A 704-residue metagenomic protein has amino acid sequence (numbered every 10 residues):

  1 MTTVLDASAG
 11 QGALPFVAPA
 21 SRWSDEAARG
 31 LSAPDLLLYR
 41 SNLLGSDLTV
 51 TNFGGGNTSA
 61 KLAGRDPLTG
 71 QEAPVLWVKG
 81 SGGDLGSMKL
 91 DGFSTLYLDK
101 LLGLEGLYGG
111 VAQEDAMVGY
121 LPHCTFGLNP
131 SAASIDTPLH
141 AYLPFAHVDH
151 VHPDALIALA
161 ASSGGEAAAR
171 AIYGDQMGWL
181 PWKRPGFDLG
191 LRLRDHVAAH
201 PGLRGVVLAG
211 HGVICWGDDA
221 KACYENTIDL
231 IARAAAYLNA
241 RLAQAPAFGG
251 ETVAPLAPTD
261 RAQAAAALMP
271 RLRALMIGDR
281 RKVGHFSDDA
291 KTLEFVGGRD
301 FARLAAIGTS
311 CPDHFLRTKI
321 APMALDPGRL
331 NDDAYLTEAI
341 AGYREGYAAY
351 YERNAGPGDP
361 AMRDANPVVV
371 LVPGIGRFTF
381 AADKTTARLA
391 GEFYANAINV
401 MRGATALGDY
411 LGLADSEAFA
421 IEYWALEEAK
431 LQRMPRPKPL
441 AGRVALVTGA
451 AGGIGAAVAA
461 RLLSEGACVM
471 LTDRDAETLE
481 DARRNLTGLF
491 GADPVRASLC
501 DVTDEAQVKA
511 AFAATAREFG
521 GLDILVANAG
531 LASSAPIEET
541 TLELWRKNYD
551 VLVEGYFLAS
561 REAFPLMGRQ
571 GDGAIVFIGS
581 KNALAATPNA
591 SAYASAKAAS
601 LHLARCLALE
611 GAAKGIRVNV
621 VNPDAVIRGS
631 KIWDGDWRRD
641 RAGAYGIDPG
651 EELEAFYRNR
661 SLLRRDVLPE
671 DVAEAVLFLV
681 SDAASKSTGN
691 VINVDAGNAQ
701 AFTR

Functional and structural regions predicted by a protein language model:
V526, A612, R617, S687-G689: Short, small/polar-rich loop/turn modules that mediate ligand/substrate recognition or access, typified
P536-I537, T541-Y549, Y657: Substrate-binding pocket helix/loop in short-chain dehydrogenase/reductase
E538, A585-S591, A613, R664 (+1 more regions): Active-site loop immediately N-terminal to the catalytic Tyr-X3-Lys motif of short-chain dehydrogenase/reductase
S560, A596, A604: Active-site helix of classical SDR
P565, L609-E610, S685: Alpha-helical segment proximal to the catalytic Tyr-Lys
S580: Residue(s) in the substrate-gating loop at a strand-loop-helix junction that position the organic substrate next
T688-R704: Short C-terminal tail/terminal secondary-structure segment of NAD(P)H-dependent dehydrogenase/reductase domains
